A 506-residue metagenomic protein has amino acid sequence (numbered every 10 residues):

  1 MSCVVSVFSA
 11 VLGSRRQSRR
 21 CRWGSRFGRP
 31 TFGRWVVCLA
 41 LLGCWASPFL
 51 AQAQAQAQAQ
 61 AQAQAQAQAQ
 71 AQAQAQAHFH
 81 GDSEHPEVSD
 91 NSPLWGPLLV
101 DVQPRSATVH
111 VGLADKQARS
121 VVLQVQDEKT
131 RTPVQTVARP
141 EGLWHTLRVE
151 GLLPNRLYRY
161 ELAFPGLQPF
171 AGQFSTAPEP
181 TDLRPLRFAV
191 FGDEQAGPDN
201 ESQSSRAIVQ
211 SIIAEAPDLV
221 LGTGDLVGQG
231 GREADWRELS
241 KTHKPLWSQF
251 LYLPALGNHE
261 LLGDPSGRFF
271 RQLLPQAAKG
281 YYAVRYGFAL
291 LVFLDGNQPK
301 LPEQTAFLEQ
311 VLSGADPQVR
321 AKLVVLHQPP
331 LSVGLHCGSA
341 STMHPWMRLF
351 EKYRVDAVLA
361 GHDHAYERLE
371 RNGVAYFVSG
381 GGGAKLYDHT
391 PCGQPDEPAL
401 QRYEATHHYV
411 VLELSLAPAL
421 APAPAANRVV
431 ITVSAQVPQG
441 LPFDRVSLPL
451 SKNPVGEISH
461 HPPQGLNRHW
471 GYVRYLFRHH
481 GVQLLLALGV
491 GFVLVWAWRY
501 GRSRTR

Functional and structural regions predicted by a protein language model:
M1-P30: N-terminal secretory signal peptides that target proteins for export/translocation
C38-A46, A51-Q54, A75-P198, I213-A214 (+2 more regions): Acidic, histidine-bearing metal-coordination/catalytic regions of metal-dependent phosphoesterases
Q54-Q76: Long, low-complexity Q/N-rich tracts
L98, R139, L143-V149, L157-P180 (+4 more regions): Extended active-site neighborhood of metal-dependent phosphoesterases/phosphodiesterases
P185-A255, E260-L261: Conserved, compact domain cores that house catalytic/ligand-binding motifs in diverse enzymes and effector modules
F191-A196, G224-L226, N258-H259, G296-N297 (+3 more regions): Active-site metal-binding loops of divalent metal-dependent hydrolases
V227, P317-L335: Short acidic, glycine-rich surface-loop motifs adjacent to enzyme active sites
